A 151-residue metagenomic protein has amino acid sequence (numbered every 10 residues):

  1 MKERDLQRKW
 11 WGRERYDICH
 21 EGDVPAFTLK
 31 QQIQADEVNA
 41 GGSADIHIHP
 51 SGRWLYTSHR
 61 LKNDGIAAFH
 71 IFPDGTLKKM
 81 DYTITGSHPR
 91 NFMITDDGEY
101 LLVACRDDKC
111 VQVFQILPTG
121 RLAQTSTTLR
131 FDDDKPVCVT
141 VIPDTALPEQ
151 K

Functional and structural regions predicted by a protein language model:
M1-A35: Acidic, glycine-rich loop-and-beta core segments that form the ion-binding/anion-interacting portion of active sites
M1-D5, D36-R53, T83-Y100, R130-E149: Beta-rich, blade/repeat-based domains predominating in secreted/periplasmic proteins but also intracellular
R8-W11, S51, R60-L61, R106-D107 (+2 more regions): Short loop/turn segments immediately following the C-termini of beta-strands
G12-R15, N63-I66, K109-V111: Structural signal for beta-propeller blades
Y16-A26, A68-T76, Q115-R121: Short loop/turn segments immediately following beta-strands, especially the blade-tip and inter-blade linker loops
T28-E37, K78-I84, T125-L129: A short beta-strand motif characteristic of beta-propeller blades
A67-Q115: C-terminal hydrophobic structural anchor segments that stabilize assembly/packing rather than catalytic chemistry
R106-Q115, T119, A123-K151: Blade-level signature of beta-propeller repeat domains, shared across WD40, Kelch, NHL, RCC1 and BNR/Asp-box propellers
